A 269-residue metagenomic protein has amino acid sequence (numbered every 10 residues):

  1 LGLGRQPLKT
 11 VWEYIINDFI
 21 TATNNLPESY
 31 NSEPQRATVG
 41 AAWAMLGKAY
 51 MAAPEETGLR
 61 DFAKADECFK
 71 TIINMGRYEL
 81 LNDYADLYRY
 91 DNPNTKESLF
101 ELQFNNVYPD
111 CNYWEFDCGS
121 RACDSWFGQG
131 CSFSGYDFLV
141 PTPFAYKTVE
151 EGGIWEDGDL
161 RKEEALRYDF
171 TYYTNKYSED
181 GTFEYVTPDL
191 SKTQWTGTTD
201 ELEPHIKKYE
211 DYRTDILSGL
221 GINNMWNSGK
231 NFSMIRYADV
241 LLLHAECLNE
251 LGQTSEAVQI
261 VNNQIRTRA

Functional and structural regions predicted by a protein language model:
L1, V11-F144, Q253-A269: Aromatic-residue-lined binding/catalytic grooves and analogous aromatic/hydrophobic interfacial grooves in multimeric
L46, A53, Y237, H244-E246: Structural register within alpha-helical repeat arrays
T71-N74, Y78-L241, L248-E250: Elongated scaffold/linker segments in the mid-to-C-terminal portions of large proteins
L242-L243, S255: Short alpha-helical basic/polar micro-motif
